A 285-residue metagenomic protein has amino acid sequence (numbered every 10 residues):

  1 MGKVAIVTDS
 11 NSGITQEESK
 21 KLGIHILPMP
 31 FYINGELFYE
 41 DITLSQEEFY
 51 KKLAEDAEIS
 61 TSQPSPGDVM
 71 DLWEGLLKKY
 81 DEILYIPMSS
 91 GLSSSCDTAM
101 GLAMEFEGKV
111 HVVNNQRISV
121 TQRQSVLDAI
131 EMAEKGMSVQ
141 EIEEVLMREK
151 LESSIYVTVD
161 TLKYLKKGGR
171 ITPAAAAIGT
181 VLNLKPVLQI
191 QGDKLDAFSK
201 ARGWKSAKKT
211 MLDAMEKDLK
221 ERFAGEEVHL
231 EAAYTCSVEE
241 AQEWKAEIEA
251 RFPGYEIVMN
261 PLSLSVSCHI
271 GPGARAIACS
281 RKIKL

Functional and structural regions predicted by a protein language model:
K3, N11-H25, P30, E82 (+2 more regions): Mixed-charge interfacial surface used for oligomerization/domain docking and macromolecular partner engagement
V4-Q63: N-terminal glycine-rich anion-binding loop in soluble enzyme alpha/beta folds
L37-E105: Class I S-adenosyl-L-methionine
